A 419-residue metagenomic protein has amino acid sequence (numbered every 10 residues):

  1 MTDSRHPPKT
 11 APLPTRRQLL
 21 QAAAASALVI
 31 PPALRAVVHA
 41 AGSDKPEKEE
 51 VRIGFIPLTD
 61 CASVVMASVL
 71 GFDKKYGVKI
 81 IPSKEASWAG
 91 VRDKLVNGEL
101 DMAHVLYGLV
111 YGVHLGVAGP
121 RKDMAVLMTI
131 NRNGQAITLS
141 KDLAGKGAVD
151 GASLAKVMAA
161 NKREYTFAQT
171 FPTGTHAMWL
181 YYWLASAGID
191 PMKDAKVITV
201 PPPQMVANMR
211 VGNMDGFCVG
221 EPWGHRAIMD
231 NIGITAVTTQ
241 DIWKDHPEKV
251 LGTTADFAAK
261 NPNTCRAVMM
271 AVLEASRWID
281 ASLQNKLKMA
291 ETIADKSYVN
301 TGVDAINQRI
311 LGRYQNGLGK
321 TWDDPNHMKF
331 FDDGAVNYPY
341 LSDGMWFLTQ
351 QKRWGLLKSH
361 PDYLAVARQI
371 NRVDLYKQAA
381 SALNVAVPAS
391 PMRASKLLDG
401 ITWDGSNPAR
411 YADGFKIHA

Functional and structural regions predicted by a protein language model:
M1-T15, A25-A27: N-terminal secretory signal peptides
T10-L20, P31-A36: Twin-arginine (Tat) signal peptide motif
A41-T199, V211-I228, I232-D245, K396-Y411: Short, glycine-/small- and polar/acidic-enriched structural segments that line small-molecule recognition paths
L100-M102, V200-T235, T254, E291-K296 (+2 more regions): Ligand-binding pocket segment of bilobal, Venus flytrap-like solute-binding proteins
I137-T138, V250-T253, F257-A258: Short glycine- and hydrophobic/aromatic-rich loop-to-beta-strand nucleating segment in the catalytic cores
K260-R372: Secondary-structure end/capping motifs
M345-A419: Conserved C-terminal helix/tail region of periplasmic/extracytoplasmic solute-binding proteins
